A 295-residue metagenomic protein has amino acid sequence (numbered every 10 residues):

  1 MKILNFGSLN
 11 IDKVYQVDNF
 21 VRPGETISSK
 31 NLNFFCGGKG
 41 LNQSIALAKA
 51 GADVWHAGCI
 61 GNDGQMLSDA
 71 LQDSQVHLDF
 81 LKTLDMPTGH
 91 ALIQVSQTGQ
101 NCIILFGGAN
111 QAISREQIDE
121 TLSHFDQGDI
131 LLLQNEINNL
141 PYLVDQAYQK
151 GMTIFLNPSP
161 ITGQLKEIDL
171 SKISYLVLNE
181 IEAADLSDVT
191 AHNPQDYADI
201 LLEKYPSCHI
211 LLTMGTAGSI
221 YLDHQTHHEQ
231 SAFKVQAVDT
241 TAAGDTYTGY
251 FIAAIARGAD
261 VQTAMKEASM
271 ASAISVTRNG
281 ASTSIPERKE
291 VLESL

Functional and structural regions predicted by a protein language model:
M1-F6, D69-T83, I93-H227: Ribokinase/PfkB-type carbohydrate-kinase core domain
M1-P23: Positively charged, low-complexity intrinsically disordered leader regions
I3, G163, P194-L295: Conserved phosphate-binding/catalytic region of the ribokinase-like
I3, P23-H90, E293-L295: Substrate-binding N-lobe of the ribokinase-like
L9, K39, E136, T246: Active-site metal-binding loops of divalent metal-dependent hydrolases
V14, I104, D185-S187, S275 (+1 more regions): Residues that scaffold the ATP/ADP-binding catalytic core of kinase and kinase-like folds
V21-S29, V177-N179, H228-S231: Short glycine/proline- and charge-enriched loop/turn segments that cap or connect secondary-structure elements
A48, Y148, A256: Gly/Ala-rich phosphate-binding loop of Rossmann-like dinucleotide-binding domains, activating on the conserved
